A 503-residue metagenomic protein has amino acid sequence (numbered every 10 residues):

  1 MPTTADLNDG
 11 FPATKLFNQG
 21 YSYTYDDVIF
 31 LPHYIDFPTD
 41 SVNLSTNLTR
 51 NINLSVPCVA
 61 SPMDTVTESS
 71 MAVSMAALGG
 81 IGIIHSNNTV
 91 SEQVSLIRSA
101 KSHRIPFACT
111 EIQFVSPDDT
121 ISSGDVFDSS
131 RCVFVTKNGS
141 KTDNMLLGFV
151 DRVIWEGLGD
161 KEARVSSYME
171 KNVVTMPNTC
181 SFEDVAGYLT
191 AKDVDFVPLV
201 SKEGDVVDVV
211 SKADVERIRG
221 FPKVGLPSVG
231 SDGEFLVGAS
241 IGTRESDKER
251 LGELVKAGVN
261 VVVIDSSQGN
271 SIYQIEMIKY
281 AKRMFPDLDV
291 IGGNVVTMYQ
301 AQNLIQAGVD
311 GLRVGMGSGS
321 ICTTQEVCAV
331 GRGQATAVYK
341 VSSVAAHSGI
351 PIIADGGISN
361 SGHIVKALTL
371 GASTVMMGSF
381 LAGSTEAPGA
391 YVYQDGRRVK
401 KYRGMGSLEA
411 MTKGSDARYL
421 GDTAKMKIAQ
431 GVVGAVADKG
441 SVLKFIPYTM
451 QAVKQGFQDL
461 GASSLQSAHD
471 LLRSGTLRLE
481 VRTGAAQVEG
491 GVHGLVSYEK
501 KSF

Functional and structural regions predicted by a protein language model:
M1-Y34, V115, N172, M176-P177 (+5 more regions): Alpha/beta catalytic cores of nucleotide-metabolism and tRNA/nucleoside-modifying enzymes
S45, L54-V56, V94, R98-D128 (+5 more regions): Bateman (tandem CBS) regulatory domains
N53-A60, P106-E111, V229-S240, A281-V296 (+2 more regions): Short beta-strand/loop segments at the ligand-binding rim of alpha/beta enzyme cores
D64, F114-R131, V135-G139, G159 (+4 more regions): The conserved cystathionine-beta-synthase
S70-V73, K248-A257, V296-V314, A354 (+1 more regions): Catalytic cores of alpha/beta
M75, G124-W155, Y168, L189 (+1 more regions): A glycine-centered beta-loop-beta connector
A77-Q93, V259-S271, D310-C328, I358-V392: Glycine-rich phosphate-binding active-site loops on the catalytic face of alpha/beta enzymes
N88-R98, E162, S181-E183, V209-S228 (+5 more regions): Active-site-adjacent beta->alpha loops and helix N-cap segments on the catalytic face of soluble alpha/beta enzymes
